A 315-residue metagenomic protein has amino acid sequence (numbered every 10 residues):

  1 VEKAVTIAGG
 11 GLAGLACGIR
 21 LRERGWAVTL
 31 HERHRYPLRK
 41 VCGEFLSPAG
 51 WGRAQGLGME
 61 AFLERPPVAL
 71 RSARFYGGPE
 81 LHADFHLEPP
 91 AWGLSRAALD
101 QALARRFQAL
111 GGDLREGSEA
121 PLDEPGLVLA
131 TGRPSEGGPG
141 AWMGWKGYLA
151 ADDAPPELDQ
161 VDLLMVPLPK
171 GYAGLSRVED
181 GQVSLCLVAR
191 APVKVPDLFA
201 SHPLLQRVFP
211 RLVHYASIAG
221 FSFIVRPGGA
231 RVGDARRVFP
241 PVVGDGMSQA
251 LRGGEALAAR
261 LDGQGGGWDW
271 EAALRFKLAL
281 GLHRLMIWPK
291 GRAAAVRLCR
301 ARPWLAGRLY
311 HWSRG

Functional and structural regions predicted by a protein language model:
V1, A259-G315: C-terminal helical "tail/cap" subdomain of flavin- and related membrane-associated enzymes
V1-A13: Beta1/beta-strand and adjacent pyrophosphate-binding region of the FAD-binding site in flavoprotein oxidoreductases
A8-G10, I19-C42: Glycine-rich FAD pyrophosphate-binding loop
R35-Q55: Conserved N-terminal glycine-rich FAD pyrophosphate-binding loop of Rossmann-like flavoproteins
A49-A102: A conserved beta-strand/loop capping segment in the N-terminal third of enzymes that catalyze redox or closely related
A54, M247-W268: An active-site-proximal "capping" alpha-helix that borders the catalytic cofactor pocket
Q101-P210: Predominantly flavin-linked oxidoreductase catalytic cores and closely associated redox partners
A191-L257: FAD/FMN-dependent oxidoreductases across multiple families
